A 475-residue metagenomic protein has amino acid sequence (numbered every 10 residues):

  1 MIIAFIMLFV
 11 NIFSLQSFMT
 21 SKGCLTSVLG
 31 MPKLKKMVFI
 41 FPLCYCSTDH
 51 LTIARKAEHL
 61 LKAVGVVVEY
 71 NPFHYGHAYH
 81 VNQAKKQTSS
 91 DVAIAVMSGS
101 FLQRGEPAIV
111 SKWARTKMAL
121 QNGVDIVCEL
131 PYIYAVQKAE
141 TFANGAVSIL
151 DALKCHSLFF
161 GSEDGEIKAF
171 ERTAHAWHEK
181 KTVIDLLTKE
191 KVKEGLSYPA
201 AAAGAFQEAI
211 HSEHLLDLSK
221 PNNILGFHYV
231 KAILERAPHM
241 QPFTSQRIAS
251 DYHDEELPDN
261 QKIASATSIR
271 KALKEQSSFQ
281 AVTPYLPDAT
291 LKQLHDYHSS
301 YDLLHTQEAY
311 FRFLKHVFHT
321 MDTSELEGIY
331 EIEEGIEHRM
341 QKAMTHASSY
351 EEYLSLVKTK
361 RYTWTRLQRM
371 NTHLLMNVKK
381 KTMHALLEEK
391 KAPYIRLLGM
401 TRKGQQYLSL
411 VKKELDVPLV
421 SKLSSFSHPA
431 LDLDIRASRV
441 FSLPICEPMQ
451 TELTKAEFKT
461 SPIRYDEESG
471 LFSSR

Functional and structural regions predicted by a protein language model:
I3, M7-L8, G23, V28 (+3 more regions): Short terminal hydrophobic/aromatic SLiMs and anchors at protein ends
F5, F9, F13, F18 (+2 more regions): Aromatic (phenylalanine/tyrosine) cluster motif
S17-F18, K22-C24, P32: Ser/Thr/Pro/Gly-rich low-complexity, intrinsically disordered segments
K33-M37: Polybasic, lysine-rich low-complexity intrinsically disordered segments
C46, L130-R475: Active-site cores that bind ATP or allylic diphosphates and position pyrophosphate for catalysis
L60-R115: N-terminal catalytic cores of NTP/NDP-binding nucleotidyl/phosphoryl-transfer enzymes
K85-K86, L120, L150-D151: Non-catalytic positions within long, well-ordered alpha-helices that form the structural scaffold/packing of enzyme
Q121-L130: A glycine-rich helix N-cap at a beta->alpha junction
